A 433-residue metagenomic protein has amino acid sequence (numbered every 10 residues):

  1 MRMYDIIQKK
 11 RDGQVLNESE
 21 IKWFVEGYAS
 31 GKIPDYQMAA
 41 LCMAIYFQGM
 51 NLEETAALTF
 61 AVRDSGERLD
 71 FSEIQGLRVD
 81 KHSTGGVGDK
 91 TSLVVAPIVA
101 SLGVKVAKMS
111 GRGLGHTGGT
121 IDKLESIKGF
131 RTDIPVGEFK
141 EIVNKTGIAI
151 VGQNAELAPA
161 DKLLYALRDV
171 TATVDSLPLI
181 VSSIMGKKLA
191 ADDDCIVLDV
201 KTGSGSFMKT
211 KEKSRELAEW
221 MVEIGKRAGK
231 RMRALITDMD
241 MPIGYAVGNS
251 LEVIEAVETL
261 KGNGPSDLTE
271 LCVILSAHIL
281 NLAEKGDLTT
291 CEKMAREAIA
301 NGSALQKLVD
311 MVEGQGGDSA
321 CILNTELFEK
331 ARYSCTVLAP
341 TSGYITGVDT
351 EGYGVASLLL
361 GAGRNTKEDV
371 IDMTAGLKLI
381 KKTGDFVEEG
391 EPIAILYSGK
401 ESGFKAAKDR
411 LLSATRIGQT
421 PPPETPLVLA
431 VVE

Functional and structural regions predicted by a protein language model:
M1-G88, K307-G314, V428, E433: Acidic, glycine/proline-rich low-complexity segments that act as flexible tails and inter-domain linkers
D5, K10, V15-N17, R68-L69 (+4 more regions): Well-ordered secondary-structure scaffolds
F47-Q48, L93-A107, K187-D192, R227-A228 (+1 more regions): Alpha-helix C-terminal capping segments
T59-S83, V136-A166: Self-splicing inteins and homing endonuclease
L77-A100, V104-H116: Glycine/serine-rich anion-binding loops at beta->alpha junctions that coordinate negatively charged ligand groups
M109, V143, V151-N154, I184 (+2 more regions): Short beta-strand segments
K123-A149, E219-G225, G229: A glycine-rich helix N-cap at a beta->alpha junction
N144-C195: Phosphate/diphosphate-binding glycine-rich loops and adjacent basic-rich segments that engage nucleotide
